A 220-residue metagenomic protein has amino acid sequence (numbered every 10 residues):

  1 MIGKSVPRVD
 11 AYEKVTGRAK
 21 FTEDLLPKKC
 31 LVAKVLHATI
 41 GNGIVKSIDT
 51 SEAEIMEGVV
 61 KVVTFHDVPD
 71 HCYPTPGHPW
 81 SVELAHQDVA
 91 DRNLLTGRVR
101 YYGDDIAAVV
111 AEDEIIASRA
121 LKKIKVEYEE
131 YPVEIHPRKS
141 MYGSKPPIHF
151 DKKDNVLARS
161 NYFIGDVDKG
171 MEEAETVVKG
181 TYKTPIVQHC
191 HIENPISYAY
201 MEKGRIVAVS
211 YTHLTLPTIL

Functional and structural regions predicted by a protein language model:
M1-D154, V177-G180: Flexible, low-hydrophobicity surface segments
Y12-R18, R159-F163, T184-H191: Short acidic/polar alpha-helix capping motifs at helix-coil junctions
K28, T212-T218: Conserved small/polar residues in nucleotide/adenosyl-binding loops
A38-I40, E130, T184, K203 (+1 more regions): Non-catalytic surface loops within mature trypsin-like serine protease
V45-K46, F163, L214: Residue-level preference for nonpolar/small residues embedded in alpha-helices
N93, L157-D168: Long, contiguous, secondary-structure-rich segments that constitute the structural scaffold of globular domains
V167-L214: Conserved beta-alpha junction segments in alpha/beta enzyme cores
